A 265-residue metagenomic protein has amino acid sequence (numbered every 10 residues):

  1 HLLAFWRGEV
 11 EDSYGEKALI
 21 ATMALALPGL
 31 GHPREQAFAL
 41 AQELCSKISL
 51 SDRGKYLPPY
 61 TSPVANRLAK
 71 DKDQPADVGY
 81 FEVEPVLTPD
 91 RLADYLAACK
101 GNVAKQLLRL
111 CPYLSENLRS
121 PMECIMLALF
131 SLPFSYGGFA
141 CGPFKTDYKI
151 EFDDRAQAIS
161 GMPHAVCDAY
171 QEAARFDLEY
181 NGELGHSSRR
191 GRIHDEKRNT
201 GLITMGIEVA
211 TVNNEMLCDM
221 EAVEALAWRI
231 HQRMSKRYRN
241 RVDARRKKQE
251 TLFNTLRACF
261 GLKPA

Functional and structural regions predicted by a protein language model:
H1-N117, F134-Y136: Phosphate-handling catalytic interfaces
P75-A265: Surface segments flanking catalytic/ligand-binding clefts of nucleic-acid enzymes
